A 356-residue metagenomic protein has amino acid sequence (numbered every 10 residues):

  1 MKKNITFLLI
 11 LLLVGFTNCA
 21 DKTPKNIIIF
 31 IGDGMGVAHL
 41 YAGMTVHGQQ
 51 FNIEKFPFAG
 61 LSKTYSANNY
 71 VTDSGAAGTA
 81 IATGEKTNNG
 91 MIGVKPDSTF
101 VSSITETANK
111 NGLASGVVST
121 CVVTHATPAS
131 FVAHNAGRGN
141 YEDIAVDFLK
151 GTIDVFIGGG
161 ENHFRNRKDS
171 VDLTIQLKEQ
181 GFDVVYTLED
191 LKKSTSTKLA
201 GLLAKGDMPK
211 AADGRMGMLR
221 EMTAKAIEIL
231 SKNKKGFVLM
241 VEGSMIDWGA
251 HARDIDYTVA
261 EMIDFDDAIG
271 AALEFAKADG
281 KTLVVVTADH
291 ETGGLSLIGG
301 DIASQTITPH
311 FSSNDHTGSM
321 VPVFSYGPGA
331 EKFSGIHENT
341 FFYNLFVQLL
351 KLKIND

Functional and structural regions predicted by a protein language model:
M1-N4, L12-T23: Bacterial Sec-dependent signal peptides at the C-terminal "C-region" and cleavage site
A20-G159, F164-R167, V171-L191, T197 (+1 more regions): N-terminal catalytic scaffold of extracellular/periplasmic and nuclease hydrolases that process anionic headgroups
V37, I263-I302: Metal-dependent active-site segment of extracytoplasmic phospho-/sulfohydrolases and closely related
G75-A77, T197-L202, N233-S244, S319: Short coil-to-beta-strand
K95, V184-T223: Functional beta-strand-loop-alpha-helix junction segments that form "active/interaction loops" within catalytic
V118, G158, L203-K205, M240-S244 (+4 more regions): Generic beta-strand/beta-sheet core signal
A126-F131, K205-G214, T223-I227, S231-G236 (+1 more regions): Active-site His/acidic residue clusters
Y257-E274, S304-T317: Gly/Ser/Thr-rich active-site loops/lids in small-molecule metabolic enzymes that frequently grip phosphoryl groups
